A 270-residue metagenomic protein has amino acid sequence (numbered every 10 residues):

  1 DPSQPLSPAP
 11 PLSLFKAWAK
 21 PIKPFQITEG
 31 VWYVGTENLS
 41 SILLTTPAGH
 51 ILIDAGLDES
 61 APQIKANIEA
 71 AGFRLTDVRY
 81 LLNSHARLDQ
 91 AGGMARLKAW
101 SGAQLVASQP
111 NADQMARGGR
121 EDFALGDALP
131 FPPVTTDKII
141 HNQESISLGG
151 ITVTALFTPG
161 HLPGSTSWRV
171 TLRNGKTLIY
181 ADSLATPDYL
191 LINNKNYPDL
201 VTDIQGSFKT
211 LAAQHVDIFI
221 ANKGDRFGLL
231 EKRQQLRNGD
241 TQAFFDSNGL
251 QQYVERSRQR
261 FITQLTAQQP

Functional and structural regions predicted by a protein language model:
D1-A9: N-terminal non-globular leader segments, chiefly Sec-dependent signal peptides
P10-P11, K20-P21, Q26-E29, D77 (+3 more regions): Metallo-beta-lactamase
A17-A71, S167-T186: Conserved beta-strand hairpin/beta-sheet module of binuclear metal-dependent hydrolase folds, prominently
G30, L44, D54, I64 (+8 more regions): Divalent metal-coordination and catalytic microenvironments
V31, E59-P62, E69-S145, F245-N248 (+1 more regions): Active-site HxH/HxHxD metal-binding segment of metal-dependent hydrolases
T36-E37, P47, A55-G56, S84-A86 (+4 more regions): Active-site-proximal beta-strand/loop segments in catalytic clefts of secreted hydrolases
L57-E59, T135, S145-L148, T152-L236 (+2 more regions): Metallo-beta-lactamase
Q242-P270: C-terminal regulatory/interaction regions
